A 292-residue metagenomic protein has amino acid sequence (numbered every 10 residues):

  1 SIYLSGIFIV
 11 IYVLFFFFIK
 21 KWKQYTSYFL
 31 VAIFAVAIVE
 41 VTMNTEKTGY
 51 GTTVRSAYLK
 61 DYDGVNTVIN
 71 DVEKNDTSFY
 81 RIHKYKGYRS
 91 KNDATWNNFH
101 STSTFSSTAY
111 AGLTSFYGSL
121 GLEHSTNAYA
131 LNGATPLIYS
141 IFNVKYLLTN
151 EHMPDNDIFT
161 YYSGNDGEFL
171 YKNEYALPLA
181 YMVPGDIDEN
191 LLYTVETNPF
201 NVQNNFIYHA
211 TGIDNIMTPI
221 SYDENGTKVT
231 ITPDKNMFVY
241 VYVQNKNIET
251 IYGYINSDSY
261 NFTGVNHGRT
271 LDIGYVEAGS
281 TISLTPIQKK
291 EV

Functional and structural regions predicted by a protein language model:
S1-D61, L271: Contiguous transmembrane helix-bundle modules in multi-pass membrane proteins
I7-F8, Y28-A32, D61-V65, N75 (+3 more regions): Active-site-proximal structural scaffolding
I9-S27, G51, R81-R89, L113-F159 (+1 more regions): Generic hydrophobic segment detector
I11-F16, V36-V39, D63-K74, S140-I141 (+3 more regions): A broad, structural surface signal
I19-K21, L59-D63, N75, G121 (+1 more regions): Short, flexible coil/linker elements and helix-boundary hinge sites characteristic of intrinsically disordered
K20-K23, K47, K60, K74 (+8 more regions): Context-gated lysine
I33-L59, N70-F142, Y175-V202: Extracytoplasmic/lumenal acceptor-recognition loop(s) of multi-pass membrane glycoenzymes
I138-V292: Flexible, solvent-exposed extracytoplasmic
